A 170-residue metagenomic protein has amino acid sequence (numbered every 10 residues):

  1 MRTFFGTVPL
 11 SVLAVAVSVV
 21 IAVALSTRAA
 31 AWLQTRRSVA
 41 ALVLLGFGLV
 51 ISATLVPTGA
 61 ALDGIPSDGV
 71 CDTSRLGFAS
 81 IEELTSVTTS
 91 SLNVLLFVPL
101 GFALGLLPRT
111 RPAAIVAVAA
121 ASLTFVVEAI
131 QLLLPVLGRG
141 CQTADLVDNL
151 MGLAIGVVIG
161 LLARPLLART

Functional and structural regions predicted by a protein language model:
M1-C141, V158-T170: Bulky hydrophobic segments
